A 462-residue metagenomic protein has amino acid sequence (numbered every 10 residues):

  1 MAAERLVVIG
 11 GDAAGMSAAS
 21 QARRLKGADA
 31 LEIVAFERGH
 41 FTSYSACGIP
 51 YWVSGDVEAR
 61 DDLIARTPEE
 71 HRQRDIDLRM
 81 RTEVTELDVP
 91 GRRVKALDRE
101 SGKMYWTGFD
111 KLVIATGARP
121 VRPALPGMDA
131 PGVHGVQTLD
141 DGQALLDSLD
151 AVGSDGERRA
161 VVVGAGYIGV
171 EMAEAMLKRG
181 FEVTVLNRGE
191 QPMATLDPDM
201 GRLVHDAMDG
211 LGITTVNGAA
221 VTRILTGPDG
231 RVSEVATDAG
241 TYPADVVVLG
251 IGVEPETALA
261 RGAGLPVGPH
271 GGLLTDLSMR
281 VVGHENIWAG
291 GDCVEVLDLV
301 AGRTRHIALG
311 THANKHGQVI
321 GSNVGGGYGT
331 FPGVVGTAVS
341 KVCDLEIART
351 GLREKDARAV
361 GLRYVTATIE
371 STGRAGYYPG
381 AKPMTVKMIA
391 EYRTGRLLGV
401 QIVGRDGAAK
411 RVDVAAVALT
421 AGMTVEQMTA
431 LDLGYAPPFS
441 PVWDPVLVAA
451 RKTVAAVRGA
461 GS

Functional and structural regions predicted by a protein language model:
M1-V7, I64-R159, A236-P255, L259-G262 (+1 more regions): FAD-binding core/adjacent interface of flavoenzyme oxidoreductases
A2-D77, A173-L196: Beta1-alpha1 glycine-rich phosphate/pyrophosphate-binding loop at the start of Rossmann-like nucleotide-binding domains
I9-A14, R23-A30, F36-R38, I251 (+2 more regions): Flexible, glycine-rich terminal cap/loop adjacent to redox cofactors in electron-transfer oxidoreductases
D12-G15, G166-G169, A313, G321: Catalytic nucleophile loop
L63-I64, E157-V161, Y167-L225, I307-A313 (+2 more regions): Rossmann-like dinucleotide-binding cores of NAD(P)H-dependent redox enzymes
M80-T82, D88-V89, D98, Q137 (+4 more regions): Short loop/edge segments at beta-strand edges and connector loops that shape dinucleotide/nucleotide cofactor-binding
D129-S154, T226, G230-S322, V414 (+1 more regions): FAD-site-proximal beta/loop scaffold in flavoenzymes
T275, G290-R353, F439-G461: A conserved FAD-binding loop/helix module that cradles the flavin
